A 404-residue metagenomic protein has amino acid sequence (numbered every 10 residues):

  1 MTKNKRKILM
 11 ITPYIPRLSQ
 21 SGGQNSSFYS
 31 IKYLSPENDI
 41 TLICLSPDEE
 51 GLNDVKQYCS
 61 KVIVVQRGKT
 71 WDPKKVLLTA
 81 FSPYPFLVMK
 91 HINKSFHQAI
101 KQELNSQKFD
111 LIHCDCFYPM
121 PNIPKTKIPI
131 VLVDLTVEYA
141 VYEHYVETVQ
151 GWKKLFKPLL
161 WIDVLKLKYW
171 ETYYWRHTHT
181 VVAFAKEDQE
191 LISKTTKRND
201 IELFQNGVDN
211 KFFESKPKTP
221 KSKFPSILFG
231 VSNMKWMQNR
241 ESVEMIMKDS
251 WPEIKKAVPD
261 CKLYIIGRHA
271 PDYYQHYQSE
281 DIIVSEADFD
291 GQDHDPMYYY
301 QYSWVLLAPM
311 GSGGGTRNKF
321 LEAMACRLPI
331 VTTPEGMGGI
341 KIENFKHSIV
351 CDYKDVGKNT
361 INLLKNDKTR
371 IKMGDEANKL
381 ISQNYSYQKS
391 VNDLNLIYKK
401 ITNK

Functional and structural regions predicted by a protein language model:
M1-V64, N105-Q107, E253-K256: N-terminal subdomain of nucleotide-sugar transferases
K74-F86, V131-Y169, N233: Acceptor-binding helix/loop patch of EC 2.4 sugar-transfer enzymes, predominantly nucleotide-sugar-dependent
L132, L160-K168, T172-S215: Donor nucleotide-sugar binding/catalytic pocket of nucleotide-sugar-dependent glycosyltransferases
H179, Y298-G315, L328-P329: Acidic donor-binding loop of glycosyltransferase active sites
Q205-S215, P220-E280, V284-Q301: Conserved catalytic-core segment of nucleotide-activated headgroup transferases in glycan assembly
L306, K319-E322, P329-T333, I349: Short hydrophobic beta-strand element within catalytic cores of glycosyltransferases and related nucleotide-activated
I349-I371, N378, T402: C-terminal "capping" alpha-helix adjacent to the active site of nucleotide-linked donor transferases in cell-envelope
T369-N384, S390-L396: A short, well-ordered alpha-helix in the C-terminal region of glycosyltransferases
